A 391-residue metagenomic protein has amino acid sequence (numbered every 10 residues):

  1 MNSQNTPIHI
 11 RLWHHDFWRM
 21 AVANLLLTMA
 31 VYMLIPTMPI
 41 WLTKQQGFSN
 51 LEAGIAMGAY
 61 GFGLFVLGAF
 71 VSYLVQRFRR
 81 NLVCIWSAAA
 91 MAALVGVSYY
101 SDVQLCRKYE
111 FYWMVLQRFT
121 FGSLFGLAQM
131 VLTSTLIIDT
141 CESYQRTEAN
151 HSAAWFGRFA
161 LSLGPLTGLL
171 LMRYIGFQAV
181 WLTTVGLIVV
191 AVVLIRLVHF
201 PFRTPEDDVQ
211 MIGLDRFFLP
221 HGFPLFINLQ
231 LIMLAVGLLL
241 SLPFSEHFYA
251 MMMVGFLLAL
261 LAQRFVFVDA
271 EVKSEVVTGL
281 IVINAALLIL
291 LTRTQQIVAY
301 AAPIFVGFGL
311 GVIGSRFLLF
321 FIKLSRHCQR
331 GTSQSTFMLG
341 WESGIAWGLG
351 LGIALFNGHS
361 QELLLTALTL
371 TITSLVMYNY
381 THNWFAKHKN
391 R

Functional and structural regions predicted by a protein language model:
Q4-G61, P220-M252: Helix-loop boundary and gating motifs at the non-cytosolic
I55-L74, V254-Q263: Central cavity-lining transmembrane alpha-helices of secondary-active solute carriers, predominantly the Major
A89-K108, I281-Q295: C-terminal ends and interior cores of transmembrane alpha-helices in multi-pass membrane transporters/permeases
F111, Q117-F156: Cytoplasmic helix-loop-helix junction between adjacent transmembrane helices in 12-TM secondary transporters
L127-C141, G311-R326: Intracellular juxtamembrane helix-capping segments at the cytosolic ends of symmetry-related transmembrane helices
Q178-L197, E362-W384: Symmetry-related core transmembrane helices of the 12-TM Major Facilitator Superfamily/SLC fold
K273-F317: C-terminal transmembrane helical hairpin of 12-TM major facilitator-type secondary transporters
S325-S360: A late C-terminal transmembrane helix in Major Facilitator Superfamily
